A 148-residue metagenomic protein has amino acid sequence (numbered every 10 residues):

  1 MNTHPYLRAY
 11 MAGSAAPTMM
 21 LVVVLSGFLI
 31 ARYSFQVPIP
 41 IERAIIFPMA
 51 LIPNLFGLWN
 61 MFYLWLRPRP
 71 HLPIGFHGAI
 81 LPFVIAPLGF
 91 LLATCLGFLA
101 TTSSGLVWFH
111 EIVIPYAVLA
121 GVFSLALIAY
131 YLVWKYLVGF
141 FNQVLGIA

Functional and structural regions predicted by a protein language model:
M1-L51: N-terminal signal-anchor transmembrane alpha-helix
V23-G27, L55-F62, Y130, W134-V138: Alpha-helical transmembrane segments of polytopic integral membrane proteins, especially the permease/helical cores
V24-R32, G89-A117: Alpha-helical transmembrane segments and their membrane-interface junctions in multi-pass membrane proteins
A31-P38, F62, L66, P70 (+2 more regions): Membrane-interfacial segments
R43-F47, H77-P82, A86, I114-L127: Pore-lining and gate-forming transmembrane alpha-helices of multi-pass membrane transport proteins
A44-L64: Core segments of alpha-helical transmembrane spans in multipass integral membrane proteins
G57-C95: Loop-to-transmembrane helix junctions at the membrane interface
S103-A148: Alpha-helical membrane-associated segments of multi-pass integral membrane proteins
